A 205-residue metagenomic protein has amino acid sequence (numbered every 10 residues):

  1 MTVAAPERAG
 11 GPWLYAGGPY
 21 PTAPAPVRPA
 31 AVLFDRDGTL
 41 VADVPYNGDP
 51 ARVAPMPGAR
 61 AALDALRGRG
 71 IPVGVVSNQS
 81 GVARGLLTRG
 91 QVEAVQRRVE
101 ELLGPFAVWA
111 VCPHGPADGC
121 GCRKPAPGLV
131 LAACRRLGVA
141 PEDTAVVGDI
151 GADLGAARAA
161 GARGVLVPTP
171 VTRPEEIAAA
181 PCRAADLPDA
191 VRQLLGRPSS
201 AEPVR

Functional and structural regions predicted by a protein language model:
M1-A25, A30, G90-V108, A117-V146 (+1 more regions): Asp-based, Mg2+/Mn2+-dependent phosphohydrolase catalytic module
V3-G74: Active-site neighborhood of HAD-like aspartate-dependent phosphohydrolases
F34, V73, G81, T144 (+1 more regions): Short glycine- and Lys/Arg-enriched binding-loop motifs that mark or flank ligand-binding interfaces
T39, S80, G151: Short glycine-rich anion-binding loops that position phosphate/pyrophosphate groups of nucleotides and phosphorylated
L40-D43, V76-N78, V108-A110, L131-C134: A short alpha-helix capping/helix-coil boundary motif
V44, D49, G81-L86, G115-C120 (+1 more regions): A short acidic, helix-capping loop that chelates divalent metal ions and anchors anionic groups
P50, P57, P113, P125-P127: Proline-centered helix-kink/hinge sites
A59, L63-Q96, P105-D118, A157: Substrate-recognition element of Asp-dependent hydrolases with the DxDx(T/V) motif
